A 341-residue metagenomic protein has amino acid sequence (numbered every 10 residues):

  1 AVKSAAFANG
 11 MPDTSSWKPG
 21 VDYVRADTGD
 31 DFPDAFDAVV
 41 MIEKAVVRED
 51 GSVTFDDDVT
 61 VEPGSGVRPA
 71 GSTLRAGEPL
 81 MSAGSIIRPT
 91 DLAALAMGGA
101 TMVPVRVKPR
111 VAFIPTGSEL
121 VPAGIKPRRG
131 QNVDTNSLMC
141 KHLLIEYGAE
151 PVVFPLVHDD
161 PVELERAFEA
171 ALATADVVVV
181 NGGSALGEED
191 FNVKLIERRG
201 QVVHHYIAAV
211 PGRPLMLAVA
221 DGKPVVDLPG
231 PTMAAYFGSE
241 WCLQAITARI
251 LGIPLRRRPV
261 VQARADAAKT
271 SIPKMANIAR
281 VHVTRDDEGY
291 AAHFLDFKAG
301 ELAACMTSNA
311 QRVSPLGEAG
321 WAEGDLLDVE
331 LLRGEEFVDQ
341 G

Functional and structural regions predicted by a protein language model:
A1-T101: Phosphate-interaction motifs
G10, S15-K18, F32-D34, V46-R48 (+13 more regions): Solvent-exposed alpha-helices and their adjacent loops that cap or buttress functional pockets in soluble metabolic
R25-D27, D56, S82, F113-T116 (+3 more regions): Short beta-strand segments
G29-D30, S118-E119, G183-L186, P231-T232: Short glycine-rich anion-binding loops that position phosphate/pyrophosphate groups of nucleotides and phosphorylated
G66-V180: Phosphate-binding glycine-rich loops and their immediate beta-loop-alpha structural context
L74, E197-G341: Flexible glycine/proline-rich
G187-R199: Short Gly/Thr/Asp-enriched flexible loops that form oxyanion-binding sites at enzyme active sites
